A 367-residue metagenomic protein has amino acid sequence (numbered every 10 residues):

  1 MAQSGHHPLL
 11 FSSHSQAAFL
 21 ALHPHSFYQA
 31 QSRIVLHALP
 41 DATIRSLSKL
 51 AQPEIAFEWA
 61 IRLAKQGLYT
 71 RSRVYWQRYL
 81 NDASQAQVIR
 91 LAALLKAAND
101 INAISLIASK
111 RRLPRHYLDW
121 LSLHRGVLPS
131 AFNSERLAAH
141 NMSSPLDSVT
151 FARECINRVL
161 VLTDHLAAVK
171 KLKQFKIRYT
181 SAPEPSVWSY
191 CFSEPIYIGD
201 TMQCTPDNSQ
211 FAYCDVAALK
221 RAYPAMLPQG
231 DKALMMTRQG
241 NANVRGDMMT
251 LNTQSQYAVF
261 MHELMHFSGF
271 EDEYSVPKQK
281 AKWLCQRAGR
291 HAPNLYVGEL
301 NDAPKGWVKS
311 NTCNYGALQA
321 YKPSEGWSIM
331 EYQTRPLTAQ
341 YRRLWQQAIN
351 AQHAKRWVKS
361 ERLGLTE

Functional and structural regions predicted by a protein language model:
A2-E135: Alpha-helical protein-protein interaction scaffolds
W59, L91-K96, S105-A108, R115-Y223: Propeptide-to-catalytic entry region of secreted or membrane-anchored zinc metalloproteases
D82-Q85, I89-D100, R115, K280-E367: Metalloprotease/metallohydrolase-associated module, dominated by Zn2+-dependent proteases
R153, A225-Q229, A242-N243, C313-N314 (+1 more regions): Extracellular/periplasmic catalytic domains that process cell-envelope and extracellular macromolecules
V159-L162, Q229-Q239, S328-Y332: Short, hydrophobic/proline-enriched secondary-structure or compact coil segments at domain edges
P224-A225, R245, S268-G269: Catalytic cores of extracellular degradative/oxidative enzymes
N241-M261: Short pre-active-site segment immediately N-terminal to the catalytic Zn-binding motif
E263-K280: Catalytic Zn2+-binding segment of zinc metalloproteases
